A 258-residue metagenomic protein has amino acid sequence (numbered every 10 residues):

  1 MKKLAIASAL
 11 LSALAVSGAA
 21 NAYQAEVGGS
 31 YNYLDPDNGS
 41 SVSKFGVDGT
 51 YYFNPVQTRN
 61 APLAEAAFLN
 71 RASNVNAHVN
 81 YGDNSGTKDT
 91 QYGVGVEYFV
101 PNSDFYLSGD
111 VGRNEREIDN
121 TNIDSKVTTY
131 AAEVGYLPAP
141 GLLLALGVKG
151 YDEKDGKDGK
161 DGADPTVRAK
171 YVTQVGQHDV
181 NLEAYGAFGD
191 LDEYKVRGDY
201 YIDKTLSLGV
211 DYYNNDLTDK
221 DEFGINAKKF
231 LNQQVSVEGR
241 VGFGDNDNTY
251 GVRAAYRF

Functional and structural regions predicted by a protein language model:
M1-E26, N38-S41, Q57-A61, L69-A72: Cleavable N-terminal export/targeting peptides
A25, Y31-D37, F45, Y51: Beta-barrel outer-membrane channel/assembly domains of diderm bacteria
E26, V42-D48, A72-N76, D104-Y106 (+1 more regions): A common structural microfeature
S30, V47-F53, N70-N76, N80 (+1 more regions): N-terminal leader/presequence regions that precede the main folded/catalytic core
N32-N38, V79-G86, G112-N120, K149-K157 (+6 more regions): Sequence/structural signature of outer-membrane beta-barrel proteins
K44-V56, A64-A66, Q91-P101, T129-A139 (+6 more regions): Feature captures outer-membrane beta-barrel proteins of Gram-negative bacteria and organelles
P62-G93: Mid-chain, structured segments of secreted extracytoplasmic proteins
G86-A131: Surface-exposed, polar helix/loop patches in the mature regions of secreted/periplasmic/lumenal proteins that form
